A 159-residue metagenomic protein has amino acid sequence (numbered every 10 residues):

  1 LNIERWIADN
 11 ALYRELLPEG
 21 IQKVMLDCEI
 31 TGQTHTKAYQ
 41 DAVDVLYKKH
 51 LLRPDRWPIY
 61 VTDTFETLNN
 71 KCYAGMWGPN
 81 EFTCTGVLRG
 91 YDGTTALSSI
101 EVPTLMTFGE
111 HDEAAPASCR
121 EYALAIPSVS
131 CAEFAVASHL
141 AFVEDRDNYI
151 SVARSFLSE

Functional and structural regions predicted by a protein language model:
L1-K37: Flexible "cap/lid" loop of the alpha/beta hydrolase fold
E4-N10, I59, C119, E144-R146: Short aromatic-enriched loop/helix-cap "lid" or pocket-rim segments at secondary-structure transitions that line
K23, D27-G90, A96: Conserved alpha/beta-hydrolase catalytic His-Asp/Glu region
V43-Y47, A123, I150, R154: Non-transmembrane alpha-helical segments in soluble domains of secreted/periplasmic/extracellular proteins
L97-E101, L124-I126: Short, conserved loop/helix-junction motifs that constitute active-site signature segments in enzyme catalytic cores
S99-I100, M106-F108: Short beta-strand/loop motif that positions the catalytic acidic residue of the alpha/beta-hydrolase fold
E113-S118: Conserved alpha/beta-hydrolase "acid-adjacent" motif
I126-E159: Catalytic active-site module of serine/aspartate enzymes centered on a nucleophile-bearing elbow/loop
